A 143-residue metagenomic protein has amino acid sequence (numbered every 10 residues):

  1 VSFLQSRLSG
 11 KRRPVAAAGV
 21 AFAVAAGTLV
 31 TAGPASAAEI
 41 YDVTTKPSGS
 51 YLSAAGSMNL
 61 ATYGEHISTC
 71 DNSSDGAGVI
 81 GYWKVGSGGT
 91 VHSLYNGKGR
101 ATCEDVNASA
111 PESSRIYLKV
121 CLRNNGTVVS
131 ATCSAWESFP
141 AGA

Functional and structural regions predicted by a protein language model:
V1-S53: N-terminal prepro-regions of secreted/extracellular proteins
S36-A143: Post-signal peptide N-terminal regions of Sec-secreted extracellular proteins
